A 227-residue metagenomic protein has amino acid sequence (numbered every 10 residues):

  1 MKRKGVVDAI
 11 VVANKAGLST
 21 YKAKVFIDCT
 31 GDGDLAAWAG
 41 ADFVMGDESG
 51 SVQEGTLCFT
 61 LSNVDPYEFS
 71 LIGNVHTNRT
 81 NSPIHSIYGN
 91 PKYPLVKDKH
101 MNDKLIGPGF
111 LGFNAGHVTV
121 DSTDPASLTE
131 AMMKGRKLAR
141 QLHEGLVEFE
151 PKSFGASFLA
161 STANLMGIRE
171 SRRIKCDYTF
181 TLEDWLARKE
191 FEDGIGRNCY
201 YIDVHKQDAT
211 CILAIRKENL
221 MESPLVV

Functional and structural regions predicted by a protein language model:
M1-A9, A13-V25, C29-V227: Flavin (FAD/FMN)-binding glycine-rich loop and adjacent Rossmann-like elements that form
